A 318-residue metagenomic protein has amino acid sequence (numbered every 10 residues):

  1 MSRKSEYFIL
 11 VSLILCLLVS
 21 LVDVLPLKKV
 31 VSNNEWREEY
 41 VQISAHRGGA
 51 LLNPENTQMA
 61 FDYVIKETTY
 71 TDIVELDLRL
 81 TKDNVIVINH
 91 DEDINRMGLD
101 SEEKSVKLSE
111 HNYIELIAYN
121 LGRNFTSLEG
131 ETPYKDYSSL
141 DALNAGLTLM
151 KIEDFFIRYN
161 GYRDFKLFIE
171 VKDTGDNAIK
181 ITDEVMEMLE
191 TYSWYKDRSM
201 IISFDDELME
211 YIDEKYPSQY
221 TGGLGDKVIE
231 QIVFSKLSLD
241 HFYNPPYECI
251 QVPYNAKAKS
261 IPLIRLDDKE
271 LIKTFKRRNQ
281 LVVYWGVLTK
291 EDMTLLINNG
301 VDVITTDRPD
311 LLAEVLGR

Functional and structural regions predicted by a protein language model:
S2-R318: Phosphate-group recognition and catalysis centered on beta-loop-alpha active-site segments
